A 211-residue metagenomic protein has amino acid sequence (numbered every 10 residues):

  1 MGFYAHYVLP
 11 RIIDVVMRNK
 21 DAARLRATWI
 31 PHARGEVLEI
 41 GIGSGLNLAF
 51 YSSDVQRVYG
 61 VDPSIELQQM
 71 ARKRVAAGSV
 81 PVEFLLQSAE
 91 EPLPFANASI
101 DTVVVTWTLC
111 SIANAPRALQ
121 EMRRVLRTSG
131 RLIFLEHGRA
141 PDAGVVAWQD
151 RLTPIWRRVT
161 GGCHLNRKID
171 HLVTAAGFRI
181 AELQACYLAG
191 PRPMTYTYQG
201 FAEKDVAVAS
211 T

Functional and structural regions predicted by a protein language model:
M1-P10, A22-R26: N-terminal, positively charged/glycine-rich alpha-helical extensions of SAM-dependent methyltransferases
H6, D14-R18, L135-P193: C-terminal alpha-helical "lid/dimerization" subdomain adjacent to the S-adenosyl-L-methionine
V16-E36, L46-F50: Conserved alpha-helix/loop element of class I SAM-dependent methyltransferases that forms part of the SAM/SAH-binding
L38-I40, S44-P92: Class I SAM-dependent methyltransferase SAM/SAH-binding core
E90-T102: A short acidic, Gly/Pro-enriched loop at the edge of an enzyme's catalytic core that lines a small-molecule cofactor
D101-N114: A short SAM/SAH-binding and catalytic strip from SAM-dependent methyltransferases
P116-T128: A short glycine-rich, Lys/Arg-flanked "PGG" loop and its adjoining helix->strand segment in the class I
A181, A185-T211: Core SAM-dependent methyltransferase catalytic element
